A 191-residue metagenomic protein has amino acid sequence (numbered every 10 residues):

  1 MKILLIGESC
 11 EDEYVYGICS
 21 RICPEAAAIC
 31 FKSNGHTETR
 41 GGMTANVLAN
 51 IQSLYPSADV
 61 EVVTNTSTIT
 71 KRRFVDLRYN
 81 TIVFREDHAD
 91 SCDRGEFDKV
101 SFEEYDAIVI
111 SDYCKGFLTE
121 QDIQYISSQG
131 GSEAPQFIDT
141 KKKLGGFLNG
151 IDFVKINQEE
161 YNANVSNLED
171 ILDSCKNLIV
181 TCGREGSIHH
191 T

Functional and structural regions predicted by a protein language model:
M1-A26, S33-T191: Ribokinase/PfkB-type carbohydrate-kinase core domain
